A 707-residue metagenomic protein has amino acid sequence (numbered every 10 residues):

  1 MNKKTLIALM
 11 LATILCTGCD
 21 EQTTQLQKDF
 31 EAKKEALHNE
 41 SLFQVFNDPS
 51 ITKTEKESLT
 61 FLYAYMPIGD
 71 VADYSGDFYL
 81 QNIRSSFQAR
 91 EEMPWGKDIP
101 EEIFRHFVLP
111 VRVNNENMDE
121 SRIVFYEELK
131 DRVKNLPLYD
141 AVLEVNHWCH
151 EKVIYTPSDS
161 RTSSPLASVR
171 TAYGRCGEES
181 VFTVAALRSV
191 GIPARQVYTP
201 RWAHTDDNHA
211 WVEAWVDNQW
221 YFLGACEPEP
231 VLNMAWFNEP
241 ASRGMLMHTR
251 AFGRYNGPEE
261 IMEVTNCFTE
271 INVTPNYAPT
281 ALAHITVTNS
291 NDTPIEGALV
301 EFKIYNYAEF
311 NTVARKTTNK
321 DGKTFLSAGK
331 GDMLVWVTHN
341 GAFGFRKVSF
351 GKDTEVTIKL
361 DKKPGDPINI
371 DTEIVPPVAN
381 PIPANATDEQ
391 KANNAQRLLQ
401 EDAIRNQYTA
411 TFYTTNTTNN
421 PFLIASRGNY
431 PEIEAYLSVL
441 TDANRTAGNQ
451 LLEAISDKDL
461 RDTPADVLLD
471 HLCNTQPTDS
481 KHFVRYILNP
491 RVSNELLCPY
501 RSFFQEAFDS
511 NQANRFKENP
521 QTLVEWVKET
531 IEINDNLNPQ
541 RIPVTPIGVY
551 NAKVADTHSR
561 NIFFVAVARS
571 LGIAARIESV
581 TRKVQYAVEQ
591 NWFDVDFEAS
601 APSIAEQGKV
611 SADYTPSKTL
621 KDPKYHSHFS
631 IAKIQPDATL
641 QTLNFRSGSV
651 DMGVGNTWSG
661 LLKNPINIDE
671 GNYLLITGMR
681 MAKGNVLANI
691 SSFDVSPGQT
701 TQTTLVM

Functional and structural regions predicted by a protein language model:
L15-G18: C-terminal motif of bacterial Sec signal peptides marking the signal peptidase cleavage site
L26-G174, D207, G297, A392 (+1 more regions): Secondary-structure boundary elements
D131-L136, A141-H147, T156-L166, T171-E263 (+10 more regions): Hydrophobic/aromatic-rich core segments of domains that either
L282, S290-E309, K330-D332, N519 (+1 more regions): Short, ordered, surface-exposed loop/turn motifs in non-cytosolic proteins
A283-P294, L299-E309, A314-T354, T615: Beta-strand-dominated extracellular/periplasmic modules and repeats in secreted or surface-exposed proteins
N306-S327, A638-L662: Short, acidic Ser/Thr/Gly-rich low-complexity loop/linker segments typical of extracellular and cell-surface proteins
G341-K363, R680-V706: Structured interaction patches on ligand/partner-binding surfaces of diverse proteins
D361-N420, T615-S617, T704-M707: Compositionally biased low-complexity segments at domain edges in trafficked proteins and select soluble regulators
